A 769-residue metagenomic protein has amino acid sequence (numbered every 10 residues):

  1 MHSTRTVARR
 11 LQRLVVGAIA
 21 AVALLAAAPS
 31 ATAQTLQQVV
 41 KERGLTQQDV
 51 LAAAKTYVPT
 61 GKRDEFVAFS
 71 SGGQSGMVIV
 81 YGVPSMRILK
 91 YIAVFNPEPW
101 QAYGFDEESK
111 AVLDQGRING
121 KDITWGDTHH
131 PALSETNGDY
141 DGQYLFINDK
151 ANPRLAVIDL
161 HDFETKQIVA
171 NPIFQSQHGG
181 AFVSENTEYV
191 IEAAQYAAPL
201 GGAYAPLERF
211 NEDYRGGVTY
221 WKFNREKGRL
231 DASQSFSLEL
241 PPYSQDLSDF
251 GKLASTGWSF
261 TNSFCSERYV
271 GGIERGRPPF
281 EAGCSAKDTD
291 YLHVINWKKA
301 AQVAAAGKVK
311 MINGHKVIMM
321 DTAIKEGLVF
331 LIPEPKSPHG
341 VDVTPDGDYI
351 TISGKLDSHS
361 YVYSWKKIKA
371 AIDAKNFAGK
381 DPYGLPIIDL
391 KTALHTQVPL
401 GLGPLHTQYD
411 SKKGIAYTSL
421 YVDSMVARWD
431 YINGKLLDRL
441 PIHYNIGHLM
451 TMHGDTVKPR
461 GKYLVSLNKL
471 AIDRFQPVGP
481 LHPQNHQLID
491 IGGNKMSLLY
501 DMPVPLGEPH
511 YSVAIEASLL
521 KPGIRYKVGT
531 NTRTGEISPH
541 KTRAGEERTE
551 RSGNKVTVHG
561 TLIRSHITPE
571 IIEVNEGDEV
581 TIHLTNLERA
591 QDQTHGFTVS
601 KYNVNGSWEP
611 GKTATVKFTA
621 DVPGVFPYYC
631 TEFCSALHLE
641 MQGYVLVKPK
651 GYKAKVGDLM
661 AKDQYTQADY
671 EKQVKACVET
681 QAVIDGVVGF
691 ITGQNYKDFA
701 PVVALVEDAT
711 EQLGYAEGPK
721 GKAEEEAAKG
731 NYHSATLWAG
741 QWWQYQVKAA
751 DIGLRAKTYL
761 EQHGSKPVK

Functional and structural regions predicted by a protein language model:
S3-A18: Bacterial N-terminal signal peptides that target proteins for export
V16-A27: Bacterial N-terminal signal peptides
A33-R548, K617, G753, E761: Predominantly soluble domains enriched in secretory-pathway, periplasmic, or organellar proteins
Q167, H583-T613, A636-Y644: Histidine- and aromatic-enriched segments that form or immediately flank copper-ligand environments
G545-E546, W608-Q664: Extracellular/periplasmic metallocenter environments
T549-E579: N-terminal edge beta-strand
K662-G718: Amphipathic, heptad-repeat alpha-helical segments
D663-V687, E724-K769: C-terminal amphipathic alpha-helix
